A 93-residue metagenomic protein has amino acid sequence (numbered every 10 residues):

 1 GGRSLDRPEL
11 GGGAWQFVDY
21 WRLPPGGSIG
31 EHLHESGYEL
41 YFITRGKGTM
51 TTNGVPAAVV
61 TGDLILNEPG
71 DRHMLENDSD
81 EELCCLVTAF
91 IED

Functional and structural regions predicted by a protein language model:
G1-W15, G30-E31: A short, N-terminal "cap"/entry segment at the start of jelly-roll beta-barrel domains of the cupin/DSBH fold
Y20-P24, L33-M50: Short, conserved beta-strand element in jelly-roll/cupin
Y20-W21, L40, L66, D80-D93: A short hydrophobic beta-strand segment most commonly corresponding to one strand of the jelly-roll/cupin
P25, S36-G37, V55, D71 (+1 more regions): A generic "binding-loop/recognition-motif" signal
G30-E31, M50-T51, N67, H73-S79: Short beta-strand His + acidic residue motifs that chelate non-heme Fe in jelly-roll/DSBH and cupin folds
G54-P69: Short acidic-glycine-tyrosine-enriched beta hairpin
